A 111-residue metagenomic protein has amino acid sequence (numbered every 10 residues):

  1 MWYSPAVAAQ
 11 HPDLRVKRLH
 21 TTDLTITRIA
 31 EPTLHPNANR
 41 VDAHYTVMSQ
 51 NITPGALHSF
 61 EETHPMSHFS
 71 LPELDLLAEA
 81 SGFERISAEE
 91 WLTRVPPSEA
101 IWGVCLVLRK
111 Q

Functional and structural regions predicted by a protein language model:
M1-W2, Q111: Anionic group-transfer/hydrolysis microenvironments
W2-P72: SAM-dependent methyltransferase
E61-Q111: C-terminal lobe and adjacent flexible extensions of AdoMet/dcAdoMet transferase-like proteins
